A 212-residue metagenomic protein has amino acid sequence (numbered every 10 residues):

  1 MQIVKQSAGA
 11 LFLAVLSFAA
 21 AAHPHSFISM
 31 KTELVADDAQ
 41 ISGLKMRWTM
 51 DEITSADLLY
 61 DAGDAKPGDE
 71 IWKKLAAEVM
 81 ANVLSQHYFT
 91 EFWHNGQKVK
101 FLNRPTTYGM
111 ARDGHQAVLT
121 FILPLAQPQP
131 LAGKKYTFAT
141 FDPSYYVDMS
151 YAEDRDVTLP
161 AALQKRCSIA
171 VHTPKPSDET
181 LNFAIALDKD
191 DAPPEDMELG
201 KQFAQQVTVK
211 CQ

Functional and structural regions predicted by a protein language model:
M1-L11: Bacterial N-terminal signal peptides that target proteins for export
S17-A19: N-terminal signal peptide c-region/cleavage motif recognized by signal peptidases
H23-A56: Early extracytoplasmic/domain-onset interaction patches
H25-F27, V83-S85, Q202: Short solvent-exposed loop/turn micro-motifs enriched in small/polar/acidic residues
I53-L131: Structured domain cores in non-transmembrane regions
N95-Q212: Mature, soluble, non-transmembrane domains
